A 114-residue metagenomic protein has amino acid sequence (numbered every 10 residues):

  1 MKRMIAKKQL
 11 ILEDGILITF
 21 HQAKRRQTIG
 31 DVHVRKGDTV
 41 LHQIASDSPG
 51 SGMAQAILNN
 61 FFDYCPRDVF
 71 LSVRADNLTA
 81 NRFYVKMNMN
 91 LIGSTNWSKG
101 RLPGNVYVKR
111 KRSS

Functional and structural regions predicted by a protein language model:
M1-L10: Active-site rim helix/loop that mediates acceptor-substrate recognition in acyltransferases
K7, D38, P66-D68: A general structural motif
I11-E13, T19, V106-R110: Short, well-ordered beta-strand micro-motif
L17-A45, P49, S98-L102: Conserved acyl-donor/pantetheine-binding loop and adjacent beta-alpha core of acyl/acetyltransferases and related
V34-R35, R74-L78, K86, S94-S114: C-terminal "cap" of GNAT-fold acetyltransferases
S46, G50-D63, N81-K86: Conserved acetyl-CoA-binding loop-helix of GNAT-fold acetyltransferases
Y64-D76: Conserved GNAT acetyl-CoA-binding A-motif
